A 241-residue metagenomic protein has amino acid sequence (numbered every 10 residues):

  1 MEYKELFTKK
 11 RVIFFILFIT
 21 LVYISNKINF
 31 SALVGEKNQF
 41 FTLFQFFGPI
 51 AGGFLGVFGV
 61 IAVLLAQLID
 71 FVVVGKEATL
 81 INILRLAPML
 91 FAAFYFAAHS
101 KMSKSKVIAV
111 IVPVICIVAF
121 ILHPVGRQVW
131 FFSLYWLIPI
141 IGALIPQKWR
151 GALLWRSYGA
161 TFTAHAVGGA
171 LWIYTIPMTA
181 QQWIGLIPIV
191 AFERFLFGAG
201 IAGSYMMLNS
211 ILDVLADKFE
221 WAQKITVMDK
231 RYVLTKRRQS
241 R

Functional and structural regions predicted by a protein language model:
M1-I19, I24, S133-R241: Alpha-helical transmembrane segments and their cytosolic interface
E2-L84: Hydrophobic transmembrane alpha-helices
I19-I28, Q67-V74, I111-P124, T161-L171: Aromatic-anchored segments of alpha-helical transmembrane domains
F40-G48, T79-L86, Q128-W136, P188-A199: Alpha-helical transmembrane segments of polytopic membrane proteins
Q45-P49, A66-D70, P88-A93, I111-I121 (+1 more regions): Hydrophobic, membrane-inserted alpha-helices
G52-A62, A98-K106, P146-R156: Membrane-helix interface "capping/anchor" motifs
V74-T79, F120-W130, G151: Membrane-interface helix caps and helix-loop-helix hairpins in membrane proteins
T79-I83, A87-A109: Helix-loop-helix junctions within the multi-pass membrane cores of secondary transporters/permeases
